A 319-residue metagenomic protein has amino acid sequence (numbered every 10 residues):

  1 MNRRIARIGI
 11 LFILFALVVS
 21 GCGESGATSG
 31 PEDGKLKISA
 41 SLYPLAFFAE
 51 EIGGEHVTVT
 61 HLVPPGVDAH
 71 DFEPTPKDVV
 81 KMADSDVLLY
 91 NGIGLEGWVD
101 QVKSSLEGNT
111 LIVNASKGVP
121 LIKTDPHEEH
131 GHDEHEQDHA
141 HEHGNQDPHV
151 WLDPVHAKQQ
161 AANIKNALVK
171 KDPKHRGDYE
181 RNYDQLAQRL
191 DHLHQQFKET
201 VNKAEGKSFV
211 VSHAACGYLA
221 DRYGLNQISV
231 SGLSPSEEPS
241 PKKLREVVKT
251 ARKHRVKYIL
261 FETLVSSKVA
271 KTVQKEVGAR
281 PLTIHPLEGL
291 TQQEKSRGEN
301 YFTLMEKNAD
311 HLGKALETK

Functional and structural regions predicted by a protein language model:
N2, R7, G21-K319: Extracytoplasmic metal-acquisition and chelation regions
G9-S20: Bacterial N-terminal signal peptides
